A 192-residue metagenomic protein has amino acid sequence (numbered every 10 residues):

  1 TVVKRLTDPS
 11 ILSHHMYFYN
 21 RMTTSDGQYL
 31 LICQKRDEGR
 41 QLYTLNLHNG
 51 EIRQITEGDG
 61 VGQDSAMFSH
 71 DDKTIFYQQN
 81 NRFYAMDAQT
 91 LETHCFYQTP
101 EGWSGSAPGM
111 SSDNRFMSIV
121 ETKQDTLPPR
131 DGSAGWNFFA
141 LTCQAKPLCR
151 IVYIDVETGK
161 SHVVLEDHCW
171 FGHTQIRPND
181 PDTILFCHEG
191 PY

Functional and structural regions predicted by a protein language model:
T1-H15: A short helix->beta-strand "capping" segment at the edge of beta-propeller domains
L12-N20, D37-F83: Blade-loop segments of beta-propeller domains
S13, F18, G62-D64, S104-A107 (+2 more regions): Conserved positions at the start
T23, F68, M110, I176-P178: Residue-level recognition of a conserved intra-blade site in WD40 beta-propeller repeats
D26-G27, G39, D72, D113-N114 (+1 more regions): Conserved loop/turn motif of beta-propeller repeat scaffolds
Q28-C33, I75-Q78, F116-V120, D182-E189: Residue position within the beta-strands of beta-propeller blades
G58-R150, G159-E166: Asp-box/WD-like beta-propeller blade repeats and closely related beta-sheet repeat scaffolds
V163-Y192: Beta-propeller domains
